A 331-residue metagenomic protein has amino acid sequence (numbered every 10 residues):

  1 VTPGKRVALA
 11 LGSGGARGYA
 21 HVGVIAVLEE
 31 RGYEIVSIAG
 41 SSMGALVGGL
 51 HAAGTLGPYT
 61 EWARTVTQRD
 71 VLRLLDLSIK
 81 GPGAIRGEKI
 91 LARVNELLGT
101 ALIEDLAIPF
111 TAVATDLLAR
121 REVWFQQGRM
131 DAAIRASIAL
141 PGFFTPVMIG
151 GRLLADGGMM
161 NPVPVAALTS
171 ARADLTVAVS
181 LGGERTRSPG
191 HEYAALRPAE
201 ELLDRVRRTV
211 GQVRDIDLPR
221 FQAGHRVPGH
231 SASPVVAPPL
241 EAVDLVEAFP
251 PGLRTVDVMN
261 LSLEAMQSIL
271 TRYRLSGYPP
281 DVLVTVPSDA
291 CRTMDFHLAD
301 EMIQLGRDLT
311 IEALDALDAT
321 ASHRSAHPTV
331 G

Functional and structural regions predicted by a protein language model:
V1-S41, G49-G331: Patatin-like phospholipase
